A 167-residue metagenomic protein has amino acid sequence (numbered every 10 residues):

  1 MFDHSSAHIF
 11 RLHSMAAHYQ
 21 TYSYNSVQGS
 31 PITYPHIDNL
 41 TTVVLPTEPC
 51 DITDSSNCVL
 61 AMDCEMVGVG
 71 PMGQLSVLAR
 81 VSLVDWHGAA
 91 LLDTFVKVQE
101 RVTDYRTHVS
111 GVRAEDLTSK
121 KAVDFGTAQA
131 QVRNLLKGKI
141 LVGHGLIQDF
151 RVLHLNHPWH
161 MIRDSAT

Functional and structural regions predicted by a protein language model:
M1-L141, F150-T167: Intrinsically disordered, low-complexity terminal extensions that flank but exclude the folded catalytic cores
G145-I147: Short, well-ordered beta-to-alpha junction loops that form the rim of enzyme active sites and present histidine/acidic
